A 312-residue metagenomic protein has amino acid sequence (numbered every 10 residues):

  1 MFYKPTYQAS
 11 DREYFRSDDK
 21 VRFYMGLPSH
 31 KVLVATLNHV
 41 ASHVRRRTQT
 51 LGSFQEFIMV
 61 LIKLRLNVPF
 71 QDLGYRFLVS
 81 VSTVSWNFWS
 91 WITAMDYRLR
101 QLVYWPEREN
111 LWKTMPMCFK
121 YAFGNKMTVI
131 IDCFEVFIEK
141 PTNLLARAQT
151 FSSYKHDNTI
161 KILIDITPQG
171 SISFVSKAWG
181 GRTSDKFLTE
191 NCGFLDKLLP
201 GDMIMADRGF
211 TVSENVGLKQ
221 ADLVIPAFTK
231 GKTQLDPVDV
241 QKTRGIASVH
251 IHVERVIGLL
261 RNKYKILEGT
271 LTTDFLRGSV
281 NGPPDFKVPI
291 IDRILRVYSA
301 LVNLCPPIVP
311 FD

Functional and structural regions predicted by a protein language model:
M1-L51, P310: Charged, often Cys/His-bearing segments associated with DNA-binding zinc-finger transcription factors
S53-E56, L66, F70-D312: Short, well-ordered secondary-structure "scaffold" segments embedded in the functional core of diverse domains
I62-K63: Short helix-to-turn junction characteristic of helix-turn-helix DNA-binding domains, especially the helix
